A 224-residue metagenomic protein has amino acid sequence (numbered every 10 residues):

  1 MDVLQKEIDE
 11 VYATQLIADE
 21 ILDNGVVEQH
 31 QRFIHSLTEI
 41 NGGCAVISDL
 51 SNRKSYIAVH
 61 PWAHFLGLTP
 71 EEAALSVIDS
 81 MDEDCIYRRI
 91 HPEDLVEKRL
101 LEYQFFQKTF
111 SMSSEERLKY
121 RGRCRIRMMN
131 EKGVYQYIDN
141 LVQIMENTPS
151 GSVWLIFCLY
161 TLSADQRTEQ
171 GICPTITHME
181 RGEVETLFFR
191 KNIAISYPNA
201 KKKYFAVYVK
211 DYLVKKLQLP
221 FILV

Functional and structural regions predicted by a protein language model:
M1-I21: Short, low-complexity N-terminal regulatory "tails/caps" that precede and couple sensory modules
G25-C85, T177-N192: PAS-family sensory domain signal
T38-I40, E93, L101-R121: Soluble sensory domains of the PAS superfamily and closely related sensory modules
A74-I78, E83-K108: PAS/GAF/H-NOX family sensory domains and closely associated sensor/linker modules
T109-V142: Per-ARNT-Sim (PAS) sensory domains and their PAS-associated C-terminal
L141-I156, A164-T168: Short loop/turn elements at sensory-signaling interfaces that couple input to output
F157, L162-K201: Juxtadomain coupling helices with adjacent low-complexity linkers
T186-V224: Helix-turn-helix DNA-binding segment
